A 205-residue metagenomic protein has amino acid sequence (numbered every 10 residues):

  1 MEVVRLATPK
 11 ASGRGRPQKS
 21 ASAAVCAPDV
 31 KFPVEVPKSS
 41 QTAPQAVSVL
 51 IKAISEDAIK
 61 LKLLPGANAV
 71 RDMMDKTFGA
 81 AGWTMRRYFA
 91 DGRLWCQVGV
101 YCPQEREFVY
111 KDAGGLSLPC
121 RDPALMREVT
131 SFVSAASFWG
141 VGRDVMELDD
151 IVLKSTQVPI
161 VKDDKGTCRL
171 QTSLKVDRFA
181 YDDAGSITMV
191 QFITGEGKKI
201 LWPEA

Functional and structural regions predicted by a protein language model:
E2-L61: N-terminal, Lys/Arg- and Ser/Thr-rich interaction peptides
P37-D91: Strand-helix-loop interaction patch of compact alpha/beta domains
N68-A205: Positively charged, aromatic-enriched nucleic acid-contacting surfaces
